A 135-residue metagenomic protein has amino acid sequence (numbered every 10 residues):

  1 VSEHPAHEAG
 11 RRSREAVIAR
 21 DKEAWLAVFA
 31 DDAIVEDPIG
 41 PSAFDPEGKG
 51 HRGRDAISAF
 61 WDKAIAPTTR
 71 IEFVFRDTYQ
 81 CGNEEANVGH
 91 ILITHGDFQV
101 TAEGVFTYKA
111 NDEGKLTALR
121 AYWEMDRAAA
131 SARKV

Functional and structural regions predicted by a protein language model:
V1-D31, A130-V135: Short, low-complexity N-terminal intrinsically disordered segments enriched in polar/charged residues
V1-P5, S58-V135: A beta-strand edge to alpha-helix "cap/lid" segment located at domain peripheries
E3, S13-A19, G50-R52, F98-Q99 (+1 more regions): Alpha-helical interaction segments
H4-P5, K22-G82: A solvent-exposed, acidic/Ser-Thr-rich amphipathic alpha-helical stretch
G10, S42-P46, L92-I93: Residue-level detector of alpha-helix boundaries and kinks
